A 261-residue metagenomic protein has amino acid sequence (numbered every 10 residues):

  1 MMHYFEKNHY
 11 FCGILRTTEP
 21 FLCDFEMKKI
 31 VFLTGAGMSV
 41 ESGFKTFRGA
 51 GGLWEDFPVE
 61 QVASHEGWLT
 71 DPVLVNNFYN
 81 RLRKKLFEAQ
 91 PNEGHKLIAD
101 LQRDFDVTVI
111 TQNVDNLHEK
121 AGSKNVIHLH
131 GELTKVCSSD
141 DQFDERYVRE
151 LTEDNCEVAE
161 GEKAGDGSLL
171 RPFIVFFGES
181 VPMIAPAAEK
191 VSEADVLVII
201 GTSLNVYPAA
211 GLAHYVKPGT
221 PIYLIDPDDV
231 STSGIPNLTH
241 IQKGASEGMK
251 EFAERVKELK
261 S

Functional and structural regions predicted by a protein language model:
Y4, Y10-S261: Conserved catalytic core of sirtuin-type NAD+-dependent deacylases
